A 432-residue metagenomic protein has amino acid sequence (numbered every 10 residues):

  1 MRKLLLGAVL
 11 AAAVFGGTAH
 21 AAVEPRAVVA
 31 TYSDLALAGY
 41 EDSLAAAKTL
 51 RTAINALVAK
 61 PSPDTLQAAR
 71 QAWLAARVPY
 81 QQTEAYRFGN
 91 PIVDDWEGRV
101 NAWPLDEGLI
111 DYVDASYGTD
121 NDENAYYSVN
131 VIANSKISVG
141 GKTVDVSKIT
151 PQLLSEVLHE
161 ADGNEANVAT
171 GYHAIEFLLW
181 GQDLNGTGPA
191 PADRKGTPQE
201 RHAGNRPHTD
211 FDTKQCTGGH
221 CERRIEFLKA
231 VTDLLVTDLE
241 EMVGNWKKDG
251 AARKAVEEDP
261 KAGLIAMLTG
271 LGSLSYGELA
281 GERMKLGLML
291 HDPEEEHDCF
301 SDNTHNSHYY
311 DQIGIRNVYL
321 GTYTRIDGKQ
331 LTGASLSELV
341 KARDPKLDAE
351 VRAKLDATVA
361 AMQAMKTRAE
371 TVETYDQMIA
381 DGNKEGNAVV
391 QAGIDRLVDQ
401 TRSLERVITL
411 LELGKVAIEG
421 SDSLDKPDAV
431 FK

Functional and structural regions predicted by a protein language model:
M1-A21: Gram-negative bacterial Sec-dependent N-terminal signal peptides
A22-K432: Mature extracytoplasmic or organellar-lumen-exposed domains after removal of signal/transit peptides
